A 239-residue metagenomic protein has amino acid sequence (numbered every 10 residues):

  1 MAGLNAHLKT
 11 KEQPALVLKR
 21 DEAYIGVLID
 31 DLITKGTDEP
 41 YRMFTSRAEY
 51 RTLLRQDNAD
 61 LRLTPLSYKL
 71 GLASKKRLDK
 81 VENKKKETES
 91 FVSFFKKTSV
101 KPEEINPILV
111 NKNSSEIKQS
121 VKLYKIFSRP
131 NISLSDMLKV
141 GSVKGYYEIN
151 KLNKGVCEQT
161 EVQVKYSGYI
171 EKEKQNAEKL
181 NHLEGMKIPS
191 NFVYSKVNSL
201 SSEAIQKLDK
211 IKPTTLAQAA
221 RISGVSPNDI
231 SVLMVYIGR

Functional and structural regions predicted by a protein language model:
M1-L16: Internal hydrophobic alpha-helix adjacent to the cofactor/substrate pocket in enzyme cavities
M1-L4, G26-V27, L61, P65: Residues on a specific face of well-ordered alpha-helices
A6, G26, T37-R42, L180-G185 (+1 more regions): Short amphipathic alpha-helical segments, especially helix-boundary/capping motifs
V17, D21, R47, L53 (+3 more regions): Extended, charge-enriched "interface" segments that sit outside catalytic cores
R20-Y41, T45-E49: A structural-propensity feature for long, helix-poor, extended segments
